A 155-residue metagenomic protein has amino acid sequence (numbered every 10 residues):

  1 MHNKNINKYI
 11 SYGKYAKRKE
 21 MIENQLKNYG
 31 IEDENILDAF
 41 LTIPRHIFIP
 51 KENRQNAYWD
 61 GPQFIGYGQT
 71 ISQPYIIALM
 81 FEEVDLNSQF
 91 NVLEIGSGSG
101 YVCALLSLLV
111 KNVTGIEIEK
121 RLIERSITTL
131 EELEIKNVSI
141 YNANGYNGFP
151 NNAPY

Functional and structural regions predicted by a protein language model:
H2-L93, Y101-V102, L109, L122-R125: Class I SAM-dependent transferase core
D85-Y155: Conserved nucleotide-cofactor-binding alpha/beta core module
